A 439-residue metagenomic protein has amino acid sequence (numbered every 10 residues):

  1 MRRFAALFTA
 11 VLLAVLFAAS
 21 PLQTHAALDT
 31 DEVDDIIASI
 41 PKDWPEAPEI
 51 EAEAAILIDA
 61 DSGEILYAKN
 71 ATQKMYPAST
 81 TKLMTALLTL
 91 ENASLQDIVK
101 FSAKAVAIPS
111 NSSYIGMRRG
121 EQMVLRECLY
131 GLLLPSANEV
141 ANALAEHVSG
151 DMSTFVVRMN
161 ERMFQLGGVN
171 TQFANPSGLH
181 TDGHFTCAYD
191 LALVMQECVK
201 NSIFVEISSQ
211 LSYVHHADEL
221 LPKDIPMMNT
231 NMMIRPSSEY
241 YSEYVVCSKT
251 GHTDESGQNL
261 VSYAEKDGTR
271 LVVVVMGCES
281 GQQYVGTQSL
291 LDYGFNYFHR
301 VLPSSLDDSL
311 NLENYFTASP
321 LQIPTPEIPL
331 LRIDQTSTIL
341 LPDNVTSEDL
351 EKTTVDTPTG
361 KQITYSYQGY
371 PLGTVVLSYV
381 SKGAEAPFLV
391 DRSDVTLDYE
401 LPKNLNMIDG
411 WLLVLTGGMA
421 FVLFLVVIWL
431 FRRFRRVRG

Functional and structural regions predicted by a protein language model:
M1-A5, P77, L125, M407-V414: Structural motif marking the loop-to-transmembrane transition
R2-H25, L413-R433: Sec-dependent N-terminal signal peptides of Gram-positive bacterial secreted proteins and lipoproteins
R3-F4, L83, K266: Hydrophobic alpha-helical segments, especially transmembrane helices and their immediate juxtamembrane helical caps
V15-L16, L95, E219, L302: Residues in and immediately flanking transmembrane alpha helices
S20-E32, T325-Q335: Short, compositionally biased leader-like segments
T24-Y189, L193-I207: Active-site-adjacent loops and short helices of periplasmic peptidoglycan-processing enzymes
G168-V169, D182-F185, Y189-D190, M195-G439: Domain-terminus/edge residues, biased toward the C-terminal soluble/receptor-binding domains of extracytoplasmic
